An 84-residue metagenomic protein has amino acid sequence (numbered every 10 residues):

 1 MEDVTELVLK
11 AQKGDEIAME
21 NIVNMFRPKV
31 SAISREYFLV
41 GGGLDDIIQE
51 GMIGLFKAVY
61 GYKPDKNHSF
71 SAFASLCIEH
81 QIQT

Functional and structural regions predicted by a protein language model:
M1-T84: Alpha-helical promoter-recognition and RNA polymerase-docking modules of transcription initiation factors, dominated by
